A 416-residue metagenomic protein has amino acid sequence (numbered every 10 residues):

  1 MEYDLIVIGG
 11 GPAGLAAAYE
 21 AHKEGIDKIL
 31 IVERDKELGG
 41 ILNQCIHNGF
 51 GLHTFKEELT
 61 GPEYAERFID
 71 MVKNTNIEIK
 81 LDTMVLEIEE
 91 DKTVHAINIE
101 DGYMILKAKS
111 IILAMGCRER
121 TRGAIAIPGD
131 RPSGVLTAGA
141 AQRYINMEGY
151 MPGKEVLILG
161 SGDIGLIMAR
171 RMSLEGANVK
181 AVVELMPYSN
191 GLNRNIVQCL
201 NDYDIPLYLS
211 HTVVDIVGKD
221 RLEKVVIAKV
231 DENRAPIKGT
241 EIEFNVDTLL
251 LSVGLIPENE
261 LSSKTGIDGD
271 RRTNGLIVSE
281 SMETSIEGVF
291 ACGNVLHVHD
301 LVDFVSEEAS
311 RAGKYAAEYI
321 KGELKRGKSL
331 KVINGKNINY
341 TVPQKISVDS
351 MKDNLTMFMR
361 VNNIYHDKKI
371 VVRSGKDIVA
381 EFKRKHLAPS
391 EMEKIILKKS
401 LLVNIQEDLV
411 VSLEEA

Functional and structural regions predicted by a protein language model:
M1-D4, L81, A317-A416: Rossmann-like nucleotide/phosphate-binding core characteristic of flavoprotein oxidoreductases
M1-I8, E66-E155, E232-G239, L250 (+1 more regions): FAD-binding core/adjacent interface of flavoenzyme oxidoreductases
Y3-R67, R143, P152-Q198: Beta1-alpha1 glycine-rich phosphate/pyrophosphate-binding loop at the start of Rossmann-like nucleotide-binding domains
A21, I112-A114, R120, I127-G129 (+8 more regions): Conserved mixed alpha/beta catalytic, RNA-binding, or beta-rich assembly cores of soluble enzyme, regulatory
V72-A96, S173-E260, D353-H386: A Rossmann-like FAD-binding core segment of flavoenzymes
Y103-M104, S110-L207, T212-R221, G288 (+2 more regions): Predominantly flavin-linked oxidoreductase catalytic cores and closely associated redox partners
L113, V135-I145, T248-H299: FAD-site-proximal beta/loop scaffold in flavoenzymes
C292-K336: A conserved FAD-binding loop/helix module that cradles the flavin
